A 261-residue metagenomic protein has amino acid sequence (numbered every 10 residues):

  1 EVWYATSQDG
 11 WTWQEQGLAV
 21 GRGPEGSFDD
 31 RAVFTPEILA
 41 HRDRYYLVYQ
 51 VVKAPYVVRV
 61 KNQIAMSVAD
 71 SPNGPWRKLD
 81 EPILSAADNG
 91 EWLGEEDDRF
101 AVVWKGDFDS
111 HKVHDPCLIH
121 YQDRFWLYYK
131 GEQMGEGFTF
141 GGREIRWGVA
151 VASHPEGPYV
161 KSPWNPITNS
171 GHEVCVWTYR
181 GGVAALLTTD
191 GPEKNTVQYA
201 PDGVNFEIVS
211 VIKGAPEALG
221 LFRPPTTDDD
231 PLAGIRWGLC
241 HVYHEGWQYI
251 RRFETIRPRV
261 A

Functional and structural regions predicted by a protein language model:
E1-A261: Carbohydrate-active catalytic/glycan-binding domains of CAZyme proteins, especially the secreted or lumenal ectodomains
